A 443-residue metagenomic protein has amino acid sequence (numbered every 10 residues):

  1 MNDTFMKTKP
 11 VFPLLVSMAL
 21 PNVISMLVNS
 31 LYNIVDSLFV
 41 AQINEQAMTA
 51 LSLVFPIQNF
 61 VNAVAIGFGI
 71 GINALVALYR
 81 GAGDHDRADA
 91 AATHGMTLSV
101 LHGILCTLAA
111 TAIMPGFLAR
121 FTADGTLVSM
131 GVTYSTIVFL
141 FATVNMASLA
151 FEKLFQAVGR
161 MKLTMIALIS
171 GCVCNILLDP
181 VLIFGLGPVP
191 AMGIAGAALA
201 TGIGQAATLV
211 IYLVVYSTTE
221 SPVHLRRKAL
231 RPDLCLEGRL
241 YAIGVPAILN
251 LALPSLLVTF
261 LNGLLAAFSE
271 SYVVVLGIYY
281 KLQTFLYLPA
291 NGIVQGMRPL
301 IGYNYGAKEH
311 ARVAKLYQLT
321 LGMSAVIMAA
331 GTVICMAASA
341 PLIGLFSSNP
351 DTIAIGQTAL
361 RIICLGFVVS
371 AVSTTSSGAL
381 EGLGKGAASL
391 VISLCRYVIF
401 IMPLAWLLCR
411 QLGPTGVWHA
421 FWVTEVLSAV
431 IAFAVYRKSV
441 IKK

Functional and structural regions predicted by a protein language model:
M1-A19, V76-T143, V189-V245, I301-G366 (+1 more regions): Short alpha-helical transmembrane segments in multi-pass integral membrane proteins
T8, F12-L31, V35, I57-V64 (+6 more regions): Residue-level signal for short hydrophobic patches within transmembrane helices of multi-pass membrane transporters
S17-D36, I137, G171, G204-T208 (+4 more regions): Transmembrane helical elements of multi-pass membrane transporters/channels
L27, L31-T49, L118-G125, V181-M192 (+4 more regions): Helix-terminus/linker motif at the lipid-water interface of multi-pass membrane proteins
M48-L108, N145-G159, L163-T164, N262 (+2 more regions): Small-residue-rich hydrophobic transmembrane alpha-helices
F60-A63, T107, N175-P180, L209-L213 (+4 more regions): Hydrophobic transmembrane alpha-helices of multi-pass small-molecule transporters
G69, N73, V138-Q156, T164-C172 (+5 more regions): Short runs within selected transmembrane alpha-helices of multi-pass transporters and secretion channels
A110, K153, D179, I183 (+7 more regions): Structural signal for membrane-spanning alpha-helices in multi-pass inner-membrane proteins, emphasizing helix cores
